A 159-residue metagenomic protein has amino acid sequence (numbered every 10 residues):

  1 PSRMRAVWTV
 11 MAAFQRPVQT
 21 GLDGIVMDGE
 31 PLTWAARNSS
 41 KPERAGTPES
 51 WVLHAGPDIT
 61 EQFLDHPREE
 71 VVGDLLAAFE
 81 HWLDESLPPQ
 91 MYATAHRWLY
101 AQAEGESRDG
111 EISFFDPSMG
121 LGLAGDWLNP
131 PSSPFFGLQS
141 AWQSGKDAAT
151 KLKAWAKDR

Functional and structural regions predicted by a protein language model:
P1-D23, E85-P88: Central helical "cap/lid" subdomain
S2-R3, G24-D28, A36-T47: Short, conserved, surface-exposed binding loops centered on an aromatic residue
V7-M11, L32, S50: Short hydrophobic/aromatic beta-strand or adjacent loop that forms the aromatic wall/cage of a ligand/substrate-binding
V18, A45-S50, A55-L99: Flavin-binding catalytic cores
S39-A45, Y92-S132: FAD-binding beta-loop-beta segment adjacent to the flavin cofactor pocket
L64-P67, P134-Q139: Short, solvent-exposed loop/turn segments at secondary-structure boundaries
G73, E80-H81, S140-R159: Internal hydrophobic alpha-helix adjacent to the cofactor/substrate pocket in enzyme cavities
